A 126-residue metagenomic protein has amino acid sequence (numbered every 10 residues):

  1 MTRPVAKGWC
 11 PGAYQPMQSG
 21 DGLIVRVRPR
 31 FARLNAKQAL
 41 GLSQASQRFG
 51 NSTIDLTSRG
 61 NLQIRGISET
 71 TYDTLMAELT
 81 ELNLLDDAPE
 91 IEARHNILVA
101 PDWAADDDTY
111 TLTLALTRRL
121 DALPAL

Functional and structural regions predicted by a protein language model:
M1-Q18: Intrinsically disordered, low-complexity polar/charged tails and linkers
T2, G22-L126: Small-residue-enriched alpha-helical segments and adjacent helix-cap loops that form tight helix-helix packing
